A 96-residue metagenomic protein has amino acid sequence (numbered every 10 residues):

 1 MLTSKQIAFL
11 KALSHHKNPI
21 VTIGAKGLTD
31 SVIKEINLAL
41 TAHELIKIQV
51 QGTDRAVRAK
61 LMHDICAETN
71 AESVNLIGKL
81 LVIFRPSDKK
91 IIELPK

Functional and structural regions predicted by a protein language model:
L2-K96: Positively charged, polar, low-complexity stretches
